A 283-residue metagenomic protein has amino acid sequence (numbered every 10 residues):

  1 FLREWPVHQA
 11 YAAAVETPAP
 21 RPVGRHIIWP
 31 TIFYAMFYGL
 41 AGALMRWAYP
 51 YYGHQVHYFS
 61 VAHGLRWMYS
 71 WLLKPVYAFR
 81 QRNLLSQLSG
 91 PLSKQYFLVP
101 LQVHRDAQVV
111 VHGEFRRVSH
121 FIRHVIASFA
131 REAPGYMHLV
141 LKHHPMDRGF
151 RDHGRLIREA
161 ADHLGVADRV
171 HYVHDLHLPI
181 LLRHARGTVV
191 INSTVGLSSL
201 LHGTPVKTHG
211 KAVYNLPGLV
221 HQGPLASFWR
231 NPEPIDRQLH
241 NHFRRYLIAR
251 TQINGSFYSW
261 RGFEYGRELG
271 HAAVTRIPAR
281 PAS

Functional and structural regions predicted by a protein language model:
F1-R46, L219-S283: Leloir-type glycosyltransferase catalytic cores
Y52-R155: Conserved catalytic-core segment of nucleotide-activated headgroup transferases in glycan assembly
R80-R82, V170-V173, T188: Short gly/ser/thr-rich secondary-structure transition/capping motifs
H104, M146, V195, V213 (+1 more regions): Short, glycine-/Ser/Thr-/acidic-enriched flexible segments
V110, R148, A212-V213, E264-A273: Class I S-adenosyl-L-methionine
P134, L164-A167, L201: Short, well-ordered coil/turn elements that cap or connect secondary structure elements
R155-V173: Nucleotide-activated donor-binding/catalytic signature segment of Leloir-type glycosyltransferases, i.e., the conserved
H174-V220: A donor-sugar binding/catalytic signature common to diverse glycosyltransferases and related nucleotide-sugar
